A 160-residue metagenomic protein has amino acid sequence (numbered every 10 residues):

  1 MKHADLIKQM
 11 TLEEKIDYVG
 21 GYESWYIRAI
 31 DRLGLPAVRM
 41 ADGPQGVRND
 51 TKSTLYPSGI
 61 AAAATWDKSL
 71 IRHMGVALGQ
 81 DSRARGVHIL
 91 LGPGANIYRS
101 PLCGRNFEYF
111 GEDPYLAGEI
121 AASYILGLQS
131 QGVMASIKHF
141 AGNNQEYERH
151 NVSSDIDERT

Functional and structural regions predicted by a protein language model:
M1-T160: Glycoside hydrolase catalytic-domain context in secreted enzymes
